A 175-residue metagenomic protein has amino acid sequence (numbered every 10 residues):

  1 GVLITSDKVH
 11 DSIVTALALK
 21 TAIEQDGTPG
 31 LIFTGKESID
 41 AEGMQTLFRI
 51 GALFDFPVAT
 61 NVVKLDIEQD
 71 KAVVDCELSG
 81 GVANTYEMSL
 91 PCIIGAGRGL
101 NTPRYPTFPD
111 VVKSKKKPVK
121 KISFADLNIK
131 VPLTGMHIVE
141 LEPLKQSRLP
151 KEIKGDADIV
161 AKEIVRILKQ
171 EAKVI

Functional and structural regions predicted by a protein language model:
G1-I175: N-terminal glycine-rich FAD/FM-binding segment characteristic of electron-transfer flavoproteins
